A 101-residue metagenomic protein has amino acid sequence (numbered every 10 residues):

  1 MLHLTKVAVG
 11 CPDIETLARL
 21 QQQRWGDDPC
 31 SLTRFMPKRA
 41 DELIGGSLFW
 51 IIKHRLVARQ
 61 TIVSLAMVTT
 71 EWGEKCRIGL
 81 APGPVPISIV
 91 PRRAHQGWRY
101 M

Functional and structural regions predicted by a protein language model:
M1-P37: Compositionally biased, charged N-terminal/linker segments
L2, W25, L43-I44, E71-G73 (+1 more regions): A generic structural signal for short, non-catalytic loop/turn and secondary-structure boundary residues
L2-T5, S31, M36-P37, W50-K53 (+2 more regions): Short, flexible coil/linker segments at or flanking structured domains
V7-P12, K53-R55, I62: Histidine- and/or cysteine-centered catalytic micro-motif in compact active-site loops
Q22-R59: Short, well-structured hydrophobic secondary-structure segments
A58-W98: Mid-chain, well-packed structural core segment of small domains
